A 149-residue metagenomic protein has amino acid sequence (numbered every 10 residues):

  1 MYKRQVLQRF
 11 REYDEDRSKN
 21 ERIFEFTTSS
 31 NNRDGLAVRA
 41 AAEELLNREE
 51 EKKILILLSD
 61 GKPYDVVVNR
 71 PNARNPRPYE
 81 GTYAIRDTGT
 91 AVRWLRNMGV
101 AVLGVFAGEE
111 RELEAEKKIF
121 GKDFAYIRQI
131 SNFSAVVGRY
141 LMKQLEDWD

Functional and structural regions predicted by a protein language model:
K3-D149: Acidic, glycine-rich A-domain
